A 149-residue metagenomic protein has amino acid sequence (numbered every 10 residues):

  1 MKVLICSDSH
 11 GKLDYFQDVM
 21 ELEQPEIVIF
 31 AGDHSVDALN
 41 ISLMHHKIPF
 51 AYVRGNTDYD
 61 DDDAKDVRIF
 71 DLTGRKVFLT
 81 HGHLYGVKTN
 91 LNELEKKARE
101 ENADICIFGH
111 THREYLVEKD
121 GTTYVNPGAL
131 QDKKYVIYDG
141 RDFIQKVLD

Functional and structural regions predicted by a protein language model:
M1-K47, D58-K65, G74, Y138-G140 (+1 more regions): N-terminal active-site segment of His-dependent metallophosphoesterases
K2, Y15, L22, I69 (+3 more regions): Binuclear metal-dependent phosphoesterase catalytic core
I5-S7, I27-D33, A51-N56, F78-H81 (+2 more regions): Active-site neighborhood of phospho(di)ester-bond hydrolases with catalytic His/Asp-centered motifs
H10-D14, S35-L39, T57-D62, Y85-N90 (+2 more regions): Active-site environment of divalent metal-dependent phosphoester hydrolases
S42, D60, V67-F70, A98 (+1 more regions): Short secondary-structure boundary/capping segments
H46-P49, T122: A short helix->loop->beta-strand "cap" motif at the edges of active sites that frequently abuts
P49-V87: Helix-adjacent hinge/juxtasegments
T73-F108: Mid-chain, well-packed structural core segment of small domains
